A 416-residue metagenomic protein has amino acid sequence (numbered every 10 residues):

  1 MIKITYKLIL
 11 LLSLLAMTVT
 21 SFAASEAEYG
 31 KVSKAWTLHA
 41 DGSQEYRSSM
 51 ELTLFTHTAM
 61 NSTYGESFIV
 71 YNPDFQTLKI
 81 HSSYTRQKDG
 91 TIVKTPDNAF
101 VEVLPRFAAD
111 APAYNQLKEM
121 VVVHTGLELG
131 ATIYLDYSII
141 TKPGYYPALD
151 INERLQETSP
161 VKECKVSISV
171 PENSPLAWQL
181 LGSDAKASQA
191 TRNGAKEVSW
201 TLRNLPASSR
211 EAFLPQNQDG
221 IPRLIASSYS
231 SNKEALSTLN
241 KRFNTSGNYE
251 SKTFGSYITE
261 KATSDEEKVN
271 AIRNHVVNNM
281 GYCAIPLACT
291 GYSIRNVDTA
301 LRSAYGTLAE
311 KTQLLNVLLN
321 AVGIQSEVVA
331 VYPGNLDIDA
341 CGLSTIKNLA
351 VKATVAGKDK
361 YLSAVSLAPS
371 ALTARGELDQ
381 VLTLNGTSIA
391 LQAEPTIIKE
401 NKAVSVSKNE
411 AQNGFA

Functional and structural regions predicted by a protein language model:
M1-L10: Bacterial N-terminal signal peptides that target proteins for export
I9-T18: Bacterial N-terminal signal peptides
V19-A23: Sec/Tat signal peptide C-region and signal peptidase I cleavage site
A24-V70, T77, A390-A416: Early extracytoplasmic/domain-onset interaction patches
F68-E102, P160-A177: Solvent-exposed beta-hairpin/edge-strand motifs
S82-E153, S183-N217, V404-S405: A surface-exposed beta-strand-loop module
I140-T290, A411-A416: Secretory-pathway-linked proteins and extracytosolic
A309-E394: Hydrophobic/aromatic-rich core segments of domains that either
